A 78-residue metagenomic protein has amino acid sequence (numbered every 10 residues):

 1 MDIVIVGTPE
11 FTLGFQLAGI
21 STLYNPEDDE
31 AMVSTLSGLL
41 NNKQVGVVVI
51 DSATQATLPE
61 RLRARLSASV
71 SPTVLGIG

Functional and structural regions predicted by a protein language model:
M1-A31: N-terminal first-folded block
L23, E27-E30, S34-G78: Core subunits and conserved enzymes of cellular information-processing and envelope-translocation systems across
